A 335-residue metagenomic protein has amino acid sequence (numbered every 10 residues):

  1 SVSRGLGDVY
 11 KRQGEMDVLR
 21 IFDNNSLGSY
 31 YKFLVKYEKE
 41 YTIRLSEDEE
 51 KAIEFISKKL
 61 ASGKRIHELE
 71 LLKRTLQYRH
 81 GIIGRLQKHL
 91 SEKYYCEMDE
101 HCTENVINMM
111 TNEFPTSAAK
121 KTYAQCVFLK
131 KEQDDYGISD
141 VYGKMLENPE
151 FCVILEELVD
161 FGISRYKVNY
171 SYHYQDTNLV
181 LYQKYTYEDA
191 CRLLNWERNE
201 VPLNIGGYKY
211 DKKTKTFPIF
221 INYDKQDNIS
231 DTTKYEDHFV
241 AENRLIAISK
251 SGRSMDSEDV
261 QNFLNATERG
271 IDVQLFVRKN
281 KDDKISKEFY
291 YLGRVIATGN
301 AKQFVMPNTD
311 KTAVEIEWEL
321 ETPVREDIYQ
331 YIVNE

Functional and structural regions predicted by a protein language model:
S1-Y10: Single conserved hydrophobic/aromatic residue that forms the stacking wall/gate of nucleotide- or nucleobase-binding
R4, I21, F55-L60, L71-K73 (+6 more regions): Generic hydrophobic, helix-prone segments enriched in Leu/Val/Ile
L6, G270-V273, G293: Short glycine-/polar-rich loops that comprise or flank the Walker A/P-loop and associated switch/sensor motifs
K11-Q133: Accessory helical-bundle/CTD segments and flexible terminal tails appended to RecA-like ATPase motors
E50, E54, A61, R65-R74 (+1 more regions): Acidic, glycine-rich low-complexity segments with interspersed aromatic residues
M109-K209: Charge-dense, extended regions
D282-E335: Compact mixed alphabeta submodule
